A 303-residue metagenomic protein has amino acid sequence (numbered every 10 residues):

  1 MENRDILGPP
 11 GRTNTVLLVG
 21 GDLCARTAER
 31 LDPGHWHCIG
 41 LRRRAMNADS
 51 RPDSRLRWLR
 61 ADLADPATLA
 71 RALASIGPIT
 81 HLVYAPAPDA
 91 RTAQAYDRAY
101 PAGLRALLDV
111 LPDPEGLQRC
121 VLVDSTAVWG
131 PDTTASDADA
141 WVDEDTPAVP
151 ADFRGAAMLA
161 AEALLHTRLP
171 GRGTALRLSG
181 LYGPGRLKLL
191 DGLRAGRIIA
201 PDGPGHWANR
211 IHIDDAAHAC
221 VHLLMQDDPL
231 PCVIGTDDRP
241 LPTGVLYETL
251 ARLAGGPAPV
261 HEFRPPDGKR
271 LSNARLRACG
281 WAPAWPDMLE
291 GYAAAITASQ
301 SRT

Functional and structural regions predicted by a protein language model:
G20, C24-A25: N-terminal Rossmann-fold NAD(P) dinucleotide-binding loop
G40-M46, L63: N-terminal Rossmann-fold cofactor-binding loop
L56-A106: NAD(P)H-binding glycine-rich loop region in Rossmannoid oxidoreductase-like domains and their noncatalytic homologs
A106-A151: Conserved Rossmann-fold NAD(P)-dependent oxidoreductase catalytic core, especially the SDR/UDP-sugar
T133-A175: Catalytic helix-loop patch of NAD(P)-dependent Rossmann-fold dehydrogenases
L181, R186-D191, A200-L224: Substrate-positioning beta->alpha
A217-H222, Q226-D267: Mid/C-terminal beta-alpha module of Rossmann-like enzyme folds, strongest in SDR-family dehydrogenases/epimerases
R264-T303: C-terminal amphipathic/interface module of NAD(P)-dependent oxidoreductases and related NAD-binding regulators
